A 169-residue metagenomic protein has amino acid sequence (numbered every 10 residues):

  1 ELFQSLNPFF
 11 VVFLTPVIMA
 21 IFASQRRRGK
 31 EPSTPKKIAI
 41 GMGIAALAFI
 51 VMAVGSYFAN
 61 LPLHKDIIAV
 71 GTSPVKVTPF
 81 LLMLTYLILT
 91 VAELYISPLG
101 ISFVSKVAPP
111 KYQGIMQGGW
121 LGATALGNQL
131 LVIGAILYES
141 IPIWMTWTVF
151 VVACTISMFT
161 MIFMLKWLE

Functional and structural regions predicted by a protein language model:
L2-L99, F103-S105, P110-L165: Membrane-embedded alpha-helical bundles of multi-pass transporters/translocases, especially carrier/permease families
